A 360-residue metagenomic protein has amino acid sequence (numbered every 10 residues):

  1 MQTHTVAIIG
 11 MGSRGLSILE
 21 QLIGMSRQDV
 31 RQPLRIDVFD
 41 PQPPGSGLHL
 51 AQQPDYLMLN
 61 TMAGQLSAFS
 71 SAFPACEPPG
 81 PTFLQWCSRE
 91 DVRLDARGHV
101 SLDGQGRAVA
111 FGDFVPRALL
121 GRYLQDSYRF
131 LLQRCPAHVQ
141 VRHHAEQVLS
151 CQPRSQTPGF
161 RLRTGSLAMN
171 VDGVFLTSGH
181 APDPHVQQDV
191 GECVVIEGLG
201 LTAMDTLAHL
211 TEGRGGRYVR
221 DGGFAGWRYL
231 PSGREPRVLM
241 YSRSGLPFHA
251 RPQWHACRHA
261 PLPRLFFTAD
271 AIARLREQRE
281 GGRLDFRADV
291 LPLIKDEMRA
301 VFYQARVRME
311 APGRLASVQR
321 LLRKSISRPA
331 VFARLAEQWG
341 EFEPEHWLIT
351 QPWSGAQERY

Functional and structural regions predicted by a protein language model:
T3-D37, V195-G215: N-terminal Rossmann-like FAD-binding beta1-loop-alpha1 element of flavoenzymes
F39-D126, Y241-M309: Glycine-rich active-site loop/strand segments that organize a redox cofactor
G121-H143, V148: Helical element adjacent to the flavin cofactor pocket in flavoenzyme catalytic cores
Y128-L131, R214-Y360: Dinucleotide-binding/catalytic capping subdomain of oxidoreductase cores
H144-P158: A conserved short coil-to-beta-strand element within the FAD-binding core of flavoproteins
R163-G173: Core beta-strand elements of the Rossmann-like FAD/NAD(P) dinucleotide-binding domain in flavoenzyme oxidoreductases
V171, T177-S178, E197: Short, well-ordered coil/turn residues at beta-beta hairpins and beta-strand->alpha-helix junctions within
L176-Q187: Flavin (primarily FAD) binding-site architecture
